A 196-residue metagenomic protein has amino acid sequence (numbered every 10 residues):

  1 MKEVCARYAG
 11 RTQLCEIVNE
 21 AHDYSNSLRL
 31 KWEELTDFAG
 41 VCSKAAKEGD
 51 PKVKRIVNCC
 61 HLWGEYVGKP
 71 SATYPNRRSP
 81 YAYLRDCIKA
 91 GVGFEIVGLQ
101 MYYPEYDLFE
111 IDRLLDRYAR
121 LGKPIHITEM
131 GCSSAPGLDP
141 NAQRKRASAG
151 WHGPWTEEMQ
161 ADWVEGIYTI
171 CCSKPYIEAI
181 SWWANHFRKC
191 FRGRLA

Functional and structural regions predicted by a protein language model:
M1-A82, D107-D116, F191-A196: Active-site cleft segment of glycoside hydrolase catalytic domains centered on the general acid/base Glu
V4, C15, A46, V97 (+3 more regions): Conserved, mostly hydrophobic/aromatic
V4-T12, C42-V53, C87-G93, G122 (+1 more regions): A structural motif corresponding to the C-terminal end of an alpha-helix and its immediate exit/capping segment
R11-N19, V57-C59, S79-D107, D112 (+1 more regions): Aromatic- and acid-rich polysaccharide-binding/catalytic face of secreted or lumenal carbohydrate-active enzymes
L28, G68-K69, L99-Q100, H152-G153: A short, structure-level motif marking secondary-structure boundaries and short turns
W63, S133-A135, K189: Active-site environment of divalent metal-dependent phosphoester hydrolases
P104, H152-A196: Substrate-binding cleft of secreted/luminal carbohydrate-active enzymes
D139-P154: A solvent-exposed, charged loop/short amphipathic helix patch at secondary-structure junctions
